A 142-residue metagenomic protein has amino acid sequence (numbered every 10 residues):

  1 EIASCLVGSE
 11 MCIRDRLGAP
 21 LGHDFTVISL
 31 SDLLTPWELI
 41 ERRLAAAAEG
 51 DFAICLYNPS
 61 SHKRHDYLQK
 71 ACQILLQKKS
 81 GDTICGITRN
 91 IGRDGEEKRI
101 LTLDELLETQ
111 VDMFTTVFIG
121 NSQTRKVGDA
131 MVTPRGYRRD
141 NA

Functional and structural regions predicted by a protein language model:
E1-C12: Single conserved hydrophobic/aromatic residue that forms the stacking wall/gate of nucleotide- or nucleobase-binding
A3, L44-A45, E108-T109: Short secondary-structure boundary/capping segments
S4, L21-H23, I87-T88: General beta-strand structural signal in soluble alpha/beta enzymes
I13-R14, A71: Hydrophobic packing residues within well-ordered alpha-helices of enzyme cores
R16-A19, E41-L44, K98-D104: Short, surface-exposed amphipathic charged segments that create phosphate/polyanion-binding patches used for binding
A19, H23-A48, K63-A71: Anionic-ligand binding region
E49-A142: A contiguous loop/helix-start segment that scaffolds small-molecule binding in enzyme catalytic cores
